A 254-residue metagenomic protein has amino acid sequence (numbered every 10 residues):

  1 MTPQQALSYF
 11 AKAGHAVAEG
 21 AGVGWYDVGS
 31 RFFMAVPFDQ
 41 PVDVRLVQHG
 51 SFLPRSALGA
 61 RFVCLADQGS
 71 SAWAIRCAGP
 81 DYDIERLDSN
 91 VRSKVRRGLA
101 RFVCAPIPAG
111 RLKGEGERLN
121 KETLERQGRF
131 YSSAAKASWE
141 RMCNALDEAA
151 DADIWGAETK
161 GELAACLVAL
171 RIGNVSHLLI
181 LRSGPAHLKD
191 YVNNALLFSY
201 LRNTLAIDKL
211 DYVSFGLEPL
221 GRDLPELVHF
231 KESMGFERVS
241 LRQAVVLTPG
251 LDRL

Functional and structural regions predicted by a protein language model:
M1-V28, F62-Q68, C77-K189, F198 (+1 more regions): A conserved beta-strand-loop-helix scaffold within acyl/acetyltransferase catalytic domains
M1-W25, C64-I84, L210-L254: Active-site/acyl-donor-binding loops of N-acyltransferases
P41-H49, K136-R141, A195-F198: Well-ordered, non-membrane alpha-helical segments in soluble/globular domains
P41-V42, R111-L112, L217-D223: Acidic-and-aromatic substrate-binding clefts and catalytic sites of carbohydrate-active enzymes
D43-A72: Non-catalytic accessory segments adjacent to catalytic cores
V47-S56, A195-D211: Conserved acyl-CoA
A60, S176, D211-V213: Hydrophobic residues within beta-strands of alpha/beta enzymes
I180-Y191, Y212-G221: Short helix/strand-bridging catalytic loops that position acidic/His residues to coordinate divalent metals and engage
